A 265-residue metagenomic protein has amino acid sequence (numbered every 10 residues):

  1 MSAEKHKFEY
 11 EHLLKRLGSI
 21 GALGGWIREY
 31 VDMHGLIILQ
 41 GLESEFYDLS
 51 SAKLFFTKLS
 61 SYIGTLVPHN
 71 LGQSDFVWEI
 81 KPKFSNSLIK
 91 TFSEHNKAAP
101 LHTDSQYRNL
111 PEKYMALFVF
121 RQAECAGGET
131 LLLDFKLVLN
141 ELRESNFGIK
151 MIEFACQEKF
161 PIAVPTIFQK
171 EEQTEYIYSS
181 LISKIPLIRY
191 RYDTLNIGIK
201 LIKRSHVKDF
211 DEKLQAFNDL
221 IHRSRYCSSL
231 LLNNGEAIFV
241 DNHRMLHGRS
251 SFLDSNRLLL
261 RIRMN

Functional and structural regions predicted by a protein language model:
M1-S19, W26, D32-I37, F46 (+2 more regions): Active-site environment of non-heme Fe oxygenases that use a 2-His-1-carboxylate facial triad
G21-L36, S50-P68: N-terminal functional module of multi-domain proteins
G41: Short glycine-centered, acidic/aromatic-flanked micro-motifs in structured strand/loop junctions that mark active-site
Y62, N70, S74-K81: Active-site donor-binding segments of glycosyltransferases and PAPS-dependent sulfotransferases
T65-L71, Y226-S229: Polymerase palm active-site segment centered on the conserved acidic dipeptide of motif C
